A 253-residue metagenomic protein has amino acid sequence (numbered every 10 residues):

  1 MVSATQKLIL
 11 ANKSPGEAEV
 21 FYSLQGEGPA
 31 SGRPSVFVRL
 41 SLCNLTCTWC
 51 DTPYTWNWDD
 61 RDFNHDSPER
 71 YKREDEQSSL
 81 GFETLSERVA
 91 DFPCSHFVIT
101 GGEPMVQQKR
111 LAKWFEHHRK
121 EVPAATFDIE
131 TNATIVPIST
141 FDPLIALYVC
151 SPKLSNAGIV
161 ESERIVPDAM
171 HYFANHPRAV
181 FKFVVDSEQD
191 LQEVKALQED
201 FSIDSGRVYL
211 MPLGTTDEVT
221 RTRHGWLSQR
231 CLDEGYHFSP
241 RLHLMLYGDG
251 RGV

Functional and structural regions predicted by a protein language model:
S3-Q6, P15, W49-I145: Conserved Radical SAM active-site core
L10-W56: N-terminal pre-triad scaffold of radical SAM enzymes
K13, P34-V36, T46, S95 (+3 more regions): A generic secondary-structure signal marking the coil-to-beta-strand transition
V20, L40, G102, N132 (+1 more regions): Fold-independent oxyanion-binding glycine-rich loops and adjacent beta-strand/coil segments at enzyme active sites
F21, Q25, L85-A90, E199: Generic structural signal for well-ordered alpha-helical scaffold segments
F37, V98, V180-K182: Short aromatic/hydrophobic contact patches that present stacked aromatics for nucleic-acid/ligand binding
M105-V253: Conserved AdoMet/S-adenosylmethionine-binding subsite of the radical SAM
